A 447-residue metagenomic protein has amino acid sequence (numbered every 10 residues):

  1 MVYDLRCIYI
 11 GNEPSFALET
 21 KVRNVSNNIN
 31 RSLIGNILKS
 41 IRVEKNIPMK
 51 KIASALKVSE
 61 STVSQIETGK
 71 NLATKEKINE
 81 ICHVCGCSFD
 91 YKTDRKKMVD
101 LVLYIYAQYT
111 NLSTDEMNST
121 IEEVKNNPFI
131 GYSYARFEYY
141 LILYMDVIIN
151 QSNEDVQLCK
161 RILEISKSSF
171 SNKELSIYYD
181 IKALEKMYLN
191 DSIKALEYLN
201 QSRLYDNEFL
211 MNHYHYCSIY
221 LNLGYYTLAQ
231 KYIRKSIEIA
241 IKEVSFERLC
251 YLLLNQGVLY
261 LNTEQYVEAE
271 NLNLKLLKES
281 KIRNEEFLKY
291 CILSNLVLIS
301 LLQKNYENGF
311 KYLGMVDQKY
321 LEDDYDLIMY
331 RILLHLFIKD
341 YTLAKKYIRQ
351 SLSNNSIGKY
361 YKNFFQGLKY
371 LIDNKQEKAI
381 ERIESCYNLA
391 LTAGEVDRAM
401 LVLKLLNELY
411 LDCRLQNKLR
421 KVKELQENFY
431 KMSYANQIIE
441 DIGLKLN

Functional and structural regions predicted by a protein language model:
M1-I10, P14-L33, K39, E44-K45 (+2 more regions): C-terminal non-catalytic interaction modules
K45-Q65: Short alpha-helical DNA-recognition segment
T74-Y91: DNA major-groove recognition helix of helix-turn-helix/homeodomain DNA-binding modules
G86-L103: Short C-terminal boundary/hinge segments that cap the last helix of small helical domains
Q108, V147, Y179, K186 (+7 more regions): Residue at a conserved register position within TPR or TPR-like alpha-solenoid repeats
Q108-E123, V147-L163, L184-N200, L221-R234 (+4 more regions): Helix-turn-helix repeat elements of alpha-solenoid scaffolds
I121-P128, K160-S168, E197-Y205, R234-S245 (+5 more regions): Amphipathic alpha-helical segments of tetratricopeptide repeats
E138, I177, M211, S218 (+8 more regions): Residue register of alpha-helical TPR repeats
